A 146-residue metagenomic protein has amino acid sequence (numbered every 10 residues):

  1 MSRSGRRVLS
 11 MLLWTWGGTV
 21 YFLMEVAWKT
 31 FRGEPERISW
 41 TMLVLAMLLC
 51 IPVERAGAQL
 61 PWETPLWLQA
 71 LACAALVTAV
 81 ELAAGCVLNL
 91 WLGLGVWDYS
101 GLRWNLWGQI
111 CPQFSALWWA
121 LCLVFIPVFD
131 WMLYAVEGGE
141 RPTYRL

Functional and structural regions predicted by a protein language model:
M1-L146: Aromatic-rich, lipid-facing transmembrane alpha helices and their immediate juxtamembrane interface loops in integral
